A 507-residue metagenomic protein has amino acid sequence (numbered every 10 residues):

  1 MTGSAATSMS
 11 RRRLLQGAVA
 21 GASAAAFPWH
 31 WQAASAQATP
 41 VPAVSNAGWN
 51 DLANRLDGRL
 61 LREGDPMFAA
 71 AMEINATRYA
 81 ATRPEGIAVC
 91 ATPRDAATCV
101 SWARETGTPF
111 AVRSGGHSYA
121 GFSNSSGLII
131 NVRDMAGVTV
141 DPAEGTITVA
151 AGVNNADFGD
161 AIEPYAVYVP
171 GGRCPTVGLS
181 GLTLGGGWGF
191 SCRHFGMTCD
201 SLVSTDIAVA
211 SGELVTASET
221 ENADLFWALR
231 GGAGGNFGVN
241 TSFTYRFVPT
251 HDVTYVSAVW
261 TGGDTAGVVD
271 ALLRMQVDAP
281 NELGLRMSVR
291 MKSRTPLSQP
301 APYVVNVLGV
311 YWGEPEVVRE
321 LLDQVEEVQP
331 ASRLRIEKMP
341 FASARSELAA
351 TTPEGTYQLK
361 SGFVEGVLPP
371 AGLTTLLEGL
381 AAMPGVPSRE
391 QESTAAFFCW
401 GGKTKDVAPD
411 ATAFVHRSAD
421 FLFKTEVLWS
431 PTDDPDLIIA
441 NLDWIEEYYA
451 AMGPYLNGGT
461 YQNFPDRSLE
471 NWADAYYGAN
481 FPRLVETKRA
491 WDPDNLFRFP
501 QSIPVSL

Functional and structural regions predicted by a protein language model:
T2-L507: Soluble FAD-dependent oxygen oxidases
